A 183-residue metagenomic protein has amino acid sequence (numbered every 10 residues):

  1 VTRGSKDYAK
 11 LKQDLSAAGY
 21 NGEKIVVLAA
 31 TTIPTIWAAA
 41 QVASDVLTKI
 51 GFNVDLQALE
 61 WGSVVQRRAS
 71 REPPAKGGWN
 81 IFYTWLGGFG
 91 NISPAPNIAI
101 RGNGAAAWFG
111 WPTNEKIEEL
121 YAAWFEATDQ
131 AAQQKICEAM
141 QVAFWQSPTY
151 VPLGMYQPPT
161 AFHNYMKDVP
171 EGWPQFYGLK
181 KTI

Functional and structural regions predicted by a protein language model:
V1-D14, T31-A38: Structural transition elements
A17: Conserved helix-loop functional segments at active or binding sites
G22-T32, V54-D55, N80-I81: Short, well-ordered beta-strand elements
L28, E60, Q157: Residue-level "edge-of-site" marker
T31-D45, R67-I183: Detector for C-terminal structural segments
K49-V64: Short, well-structured beta-strand/strand-turn elements
